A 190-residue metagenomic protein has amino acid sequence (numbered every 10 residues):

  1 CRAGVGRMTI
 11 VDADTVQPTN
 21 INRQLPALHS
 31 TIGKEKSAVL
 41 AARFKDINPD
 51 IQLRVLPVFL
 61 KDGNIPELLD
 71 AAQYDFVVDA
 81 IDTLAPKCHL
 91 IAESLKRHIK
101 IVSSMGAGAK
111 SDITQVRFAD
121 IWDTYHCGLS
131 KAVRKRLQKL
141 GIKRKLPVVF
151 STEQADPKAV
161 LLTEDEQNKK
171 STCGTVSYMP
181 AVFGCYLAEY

Functional and structural regions predicted by a protein language model:
C1-Y190: Adenine nucleotide-associated cytosolic modules
